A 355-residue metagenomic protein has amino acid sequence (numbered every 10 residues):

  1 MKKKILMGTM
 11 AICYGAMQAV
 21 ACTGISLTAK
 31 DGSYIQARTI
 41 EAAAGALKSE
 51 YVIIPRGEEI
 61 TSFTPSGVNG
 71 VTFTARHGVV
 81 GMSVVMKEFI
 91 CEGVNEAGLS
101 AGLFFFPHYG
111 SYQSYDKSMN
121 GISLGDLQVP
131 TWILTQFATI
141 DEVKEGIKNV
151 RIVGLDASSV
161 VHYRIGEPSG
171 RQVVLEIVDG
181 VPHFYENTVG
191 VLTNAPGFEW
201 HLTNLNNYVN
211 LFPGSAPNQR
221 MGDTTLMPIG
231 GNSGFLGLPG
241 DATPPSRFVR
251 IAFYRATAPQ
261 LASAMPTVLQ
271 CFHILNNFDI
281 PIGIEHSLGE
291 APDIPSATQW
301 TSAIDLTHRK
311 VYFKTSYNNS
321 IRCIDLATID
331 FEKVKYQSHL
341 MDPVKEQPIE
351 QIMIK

Functional and structural regions predicted by a protein language model:
M1-K4: Positively charged n-region of N-terminal signal peptides that target proteins for export
G8-A16: Bacterial N-terminal signal peptides
V20-I35, A43, S49, L155-S159 (+2 more regions): C-terminus-biased signal that marks the final domain/tail of proteins
T23-S118, A157, K355: A contiguous strand-loop segment
I35-A37, S100-L103, R164-G166, V174 (+1 more regions): Structural recognition of the beta-strand scaffold that forms the well-ordered cores of secreted hydrolase catalytic
I54-G67, G110-V150, K335-K345: Compact, glycine/acidic-enriched structural inserts
I140, K144-I177: Aromatic- and glycine-enriched pocket-lining scaffold segments that form the walls of small-molecule binding clefts
V181-T193: Acidic, His- and aromatic-enriched active-site or binding-groove loops in soluble protein domains that engage sugars
